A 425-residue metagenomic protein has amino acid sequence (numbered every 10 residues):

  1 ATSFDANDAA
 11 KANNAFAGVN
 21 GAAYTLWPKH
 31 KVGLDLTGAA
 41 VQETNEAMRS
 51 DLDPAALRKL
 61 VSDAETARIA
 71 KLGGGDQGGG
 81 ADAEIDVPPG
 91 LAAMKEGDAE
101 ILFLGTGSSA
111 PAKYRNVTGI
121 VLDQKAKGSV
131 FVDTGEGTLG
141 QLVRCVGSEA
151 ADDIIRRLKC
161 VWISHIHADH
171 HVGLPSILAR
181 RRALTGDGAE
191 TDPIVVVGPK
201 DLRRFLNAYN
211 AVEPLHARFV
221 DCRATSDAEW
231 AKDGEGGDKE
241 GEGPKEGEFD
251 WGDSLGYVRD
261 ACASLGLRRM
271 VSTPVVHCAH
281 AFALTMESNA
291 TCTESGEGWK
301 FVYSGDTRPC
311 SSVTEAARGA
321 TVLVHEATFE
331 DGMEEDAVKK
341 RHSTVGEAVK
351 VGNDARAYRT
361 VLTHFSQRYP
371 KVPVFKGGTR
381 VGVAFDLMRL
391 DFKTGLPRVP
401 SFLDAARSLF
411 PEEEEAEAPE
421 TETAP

Functional and structural regions predicted by a protein language model:
A1-Y303, R308-E315, Y358-R359, R368-P425: Binuclear metal-dependent hydrolase catalytic cores
S288, E347-A348, G352: A structural signal for the main folded, soluble domain(s) of proteins
A320: An anion/phosphate-binding loop that grips the pyrophosphate of nucleotide cofactors and donors
T328, F365: Short, ordered loop/turn segments at secondary-structure junctions
D331-D336: A short acidic, helix-capping loop that chelates divalent metal ions and anchors anionic groups
V338-E347: Charged helix-capping and loop-helix junction motifs
K350-T360: A structural motif corresponding to the C-terminal end of an alpha-helix and its immediate exit/capping segment
